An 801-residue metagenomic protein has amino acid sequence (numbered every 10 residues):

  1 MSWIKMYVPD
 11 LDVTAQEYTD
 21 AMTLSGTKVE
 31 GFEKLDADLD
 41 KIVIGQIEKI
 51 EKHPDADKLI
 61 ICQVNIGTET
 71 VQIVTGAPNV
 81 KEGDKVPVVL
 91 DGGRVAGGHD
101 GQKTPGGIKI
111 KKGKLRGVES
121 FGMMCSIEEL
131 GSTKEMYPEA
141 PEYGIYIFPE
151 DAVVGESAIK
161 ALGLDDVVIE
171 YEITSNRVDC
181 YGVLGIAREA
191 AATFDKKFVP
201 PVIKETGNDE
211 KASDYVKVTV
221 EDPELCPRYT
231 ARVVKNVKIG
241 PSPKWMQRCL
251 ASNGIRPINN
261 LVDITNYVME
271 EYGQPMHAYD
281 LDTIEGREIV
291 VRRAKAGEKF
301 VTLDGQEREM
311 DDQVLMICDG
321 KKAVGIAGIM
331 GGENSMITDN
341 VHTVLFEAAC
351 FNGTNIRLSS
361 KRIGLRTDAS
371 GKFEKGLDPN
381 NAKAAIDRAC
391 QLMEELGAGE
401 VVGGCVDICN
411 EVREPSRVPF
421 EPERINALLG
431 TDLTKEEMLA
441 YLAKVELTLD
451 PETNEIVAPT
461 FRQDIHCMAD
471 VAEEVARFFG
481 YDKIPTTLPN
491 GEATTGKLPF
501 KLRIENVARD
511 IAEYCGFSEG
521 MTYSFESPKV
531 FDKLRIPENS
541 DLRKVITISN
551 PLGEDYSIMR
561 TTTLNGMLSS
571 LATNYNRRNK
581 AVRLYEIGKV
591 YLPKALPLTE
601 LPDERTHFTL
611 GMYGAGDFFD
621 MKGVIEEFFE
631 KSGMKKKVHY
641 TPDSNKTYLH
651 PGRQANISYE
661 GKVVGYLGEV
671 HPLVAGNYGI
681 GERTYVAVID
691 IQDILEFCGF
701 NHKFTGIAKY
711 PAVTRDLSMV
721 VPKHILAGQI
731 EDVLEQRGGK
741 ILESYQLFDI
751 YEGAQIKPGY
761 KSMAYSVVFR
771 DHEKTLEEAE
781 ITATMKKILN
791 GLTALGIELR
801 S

Functional and structural regions predicted by a protein language model:
M1-E210, L345, G364, D368 (+3 more regions): Phosphate-backbone binding interfaces of nucleic-acid-interacting proteins
Y7, D20, I60, F198-E298: Glycine/proline-enriched, intrinsically flexible loops and inter-domain linkers
D36-D40, E205-N208, A493-T494, L498 (+3 more regions): Beta-rich nucleic-acid/ligand-interaction surfaces
I44-V74, V154, R248, N259 (+1 more regions): Conserved mixed alpha/beta core segments that line enzyme active sites in large multi-domain catalysts
R116-G131, A140-G144, I159, V167 (+4 more regions): Mobile "lid/hinge" segments at catalytic clefts and subdomain interfaces of large enzymes
F194-V220, G397-I425, D432: Terminal amphipathic helices with adjacent charged low-complexity linkers/tails
V418-K580, R715, V768-H772, L776 (+1 more regions): Extended, well-folded interaction surfaces typified by the phenylalanyl-tRNA synthetase beta subunit core
K444-E446, K594-L598, D603-T609, A615-S801: A carboxyl-terminal module marker
